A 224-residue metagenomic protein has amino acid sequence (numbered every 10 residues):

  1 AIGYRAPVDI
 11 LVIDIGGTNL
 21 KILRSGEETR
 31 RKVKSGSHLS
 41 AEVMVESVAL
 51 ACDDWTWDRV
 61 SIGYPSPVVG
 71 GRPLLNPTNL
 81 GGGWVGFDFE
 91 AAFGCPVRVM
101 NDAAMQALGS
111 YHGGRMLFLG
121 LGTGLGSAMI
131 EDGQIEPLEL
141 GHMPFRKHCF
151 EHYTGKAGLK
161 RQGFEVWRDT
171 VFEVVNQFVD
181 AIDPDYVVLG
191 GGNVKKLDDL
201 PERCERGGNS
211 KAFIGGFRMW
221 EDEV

Functional and structural regions predicted by a protein language model:
I2-E46, L50, Q134-R161: Short glycine-rich, Thr/Ser-proximal phosphate-binding strand/loop in the N-terminal lobe of ATP-dependent enzymes
I10-D14, R59-S61, M116-G120, V188: Short glycine-aspartate micro-motif
N19, L80, F178-S210: Glycine-rich phosphate-binding loops at beta-strand->alpha-helix junctions
L20-R24, S66, L108, L125-I130: Short beta-strand scaffold segments in enzyme catalytic cores
G36-A49, D53-S61, S66-R115, H152-T154 (+1 more regions): Glycine-rich phosphate-binding loop and adjoining helix at the ATP-binding site of ATP-dependent phosphoryl-transfer
Y64, L121-T123, G191-G192: Short secondary-structure boundary segments
G114-L117, L121-F145: Anionic-ligand binding region
W167-D180: A short, acidic, amphipathic alpha-helical segment used as a generic capping/interface helix at domain edges
